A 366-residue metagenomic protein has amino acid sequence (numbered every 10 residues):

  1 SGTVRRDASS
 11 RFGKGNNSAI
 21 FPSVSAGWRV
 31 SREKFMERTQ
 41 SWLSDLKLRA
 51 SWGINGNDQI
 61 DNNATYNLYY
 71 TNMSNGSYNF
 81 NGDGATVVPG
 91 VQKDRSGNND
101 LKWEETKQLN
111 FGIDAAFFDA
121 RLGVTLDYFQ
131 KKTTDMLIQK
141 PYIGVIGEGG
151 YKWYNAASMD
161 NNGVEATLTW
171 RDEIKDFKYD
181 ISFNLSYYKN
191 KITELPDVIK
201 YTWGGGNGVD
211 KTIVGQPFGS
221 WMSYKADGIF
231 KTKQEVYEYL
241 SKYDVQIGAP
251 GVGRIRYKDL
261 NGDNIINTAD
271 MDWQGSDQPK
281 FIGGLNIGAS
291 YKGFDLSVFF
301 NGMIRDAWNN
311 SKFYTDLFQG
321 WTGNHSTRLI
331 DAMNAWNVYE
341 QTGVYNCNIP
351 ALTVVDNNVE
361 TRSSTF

Functional and structural regions predicted by a protein language model:
S1-W221, E360-T361, F366: Extracellular/periplasmic, surface-exposed regions of secreted and cell-surface proteins
D7, D114, D127, D135 (+5 more regions): Acidic side chains
D58-D61, F117, L168, Y224 (+5 more regions): Basic, gly/Ser/Thr/Pro-rich low-complexity segments located predominantly at protein N termini
A64-T65, E173-G275, T315-F318, S326-L329 (+1 more regions): Conserved small-residue
K140, V198-K200, N301-I304, N309-D316: Short Gly/aromatic-enriched secondary-structure transition segments
Q274-S311: Glycine-rich, aromatic-lined ligand/substrate-binding cores of catalytic and carbohydrate-binding domains
F281, N337, A351-N357, T361-S363: Short, solvent-exposed micro-motifs at the edges of structured domains
